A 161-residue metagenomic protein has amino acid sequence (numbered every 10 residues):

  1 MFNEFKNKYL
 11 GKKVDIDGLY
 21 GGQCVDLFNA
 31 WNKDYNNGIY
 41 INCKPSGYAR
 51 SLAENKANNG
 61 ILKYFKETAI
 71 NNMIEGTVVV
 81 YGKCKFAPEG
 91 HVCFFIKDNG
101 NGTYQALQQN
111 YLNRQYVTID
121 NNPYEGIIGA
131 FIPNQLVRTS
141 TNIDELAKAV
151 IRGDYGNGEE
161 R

Functional and structural regions predicted by a protein language model:
M1-N99, L107-Q108, I151-R161: Secreted/periplasmic proteins that engage bacterial cell-wall peptidoglycan
N3, N71, E125, T141-E145: Generic alpha-helical secondary structure signal
T68, T77, T103, T118 (+1 more regions): Residue-identity detector for threonine
G100, N113, V137: Residue-level detector of flexible, active-site-proximal loop/helix-junction positions within diverse enzyme catalytic
T103-N122: Short solvent-exposed strand/turn elements
Y116-V137: Intrinsically disordered, low-complexity, charged/polar segments
R138-Y155: Disulfide-bonded cysteine-rich modules in secreted/extracellular proteins, activating on the conserved Cys frameworks
